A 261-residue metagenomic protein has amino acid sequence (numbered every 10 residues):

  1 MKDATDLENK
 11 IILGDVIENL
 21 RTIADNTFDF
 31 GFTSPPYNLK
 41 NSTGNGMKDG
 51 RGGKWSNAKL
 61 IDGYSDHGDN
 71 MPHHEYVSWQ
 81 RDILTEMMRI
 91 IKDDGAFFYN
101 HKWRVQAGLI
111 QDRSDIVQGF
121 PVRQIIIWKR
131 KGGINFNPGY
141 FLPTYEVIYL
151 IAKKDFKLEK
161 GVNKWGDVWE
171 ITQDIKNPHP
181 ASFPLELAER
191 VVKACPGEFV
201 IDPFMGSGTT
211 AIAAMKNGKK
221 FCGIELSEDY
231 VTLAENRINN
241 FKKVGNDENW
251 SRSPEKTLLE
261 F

Functional and structural regions predicted by a protein language model:
M1-L20, E235-F261: S-adenosyl-L-methionine
M1-T232: Core catalytic lobe of class I
